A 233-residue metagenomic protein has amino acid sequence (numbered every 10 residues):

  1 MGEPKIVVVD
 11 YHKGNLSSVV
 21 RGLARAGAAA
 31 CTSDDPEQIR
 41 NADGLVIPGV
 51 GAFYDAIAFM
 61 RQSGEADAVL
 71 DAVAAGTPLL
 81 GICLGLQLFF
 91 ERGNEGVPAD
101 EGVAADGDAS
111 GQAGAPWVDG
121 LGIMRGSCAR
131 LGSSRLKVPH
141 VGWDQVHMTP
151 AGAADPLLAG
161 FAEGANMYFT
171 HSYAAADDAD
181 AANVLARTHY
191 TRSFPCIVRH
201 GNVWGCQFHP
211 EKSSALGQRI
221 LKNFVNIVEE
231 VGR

Functional and structural regions predicted by a protein language model:
G2-V7: Extreme N-terminal starter segment of soluble prokaryotic enzymes
V19-A29: Two-component/phosphorelay signaling modules centered on CheY-like receiver
Q38-I39, A72: Structural alpha-helical scaffold elements that stabilize or flank donor/cofactor-binding regions in carbohydrate
A42: An anion/phosphate-binding loop that grips the pyrophosphate of nucleotide cofactors and donors
V46-P48: Structural motif
G51-W143: Cysteine-nucleophile active-site neighborhood
A74, V103, D108-S110, P116 (+1 more regions): Amide-donor transfer/coupling interface in amidating biosynthetic enzymes
